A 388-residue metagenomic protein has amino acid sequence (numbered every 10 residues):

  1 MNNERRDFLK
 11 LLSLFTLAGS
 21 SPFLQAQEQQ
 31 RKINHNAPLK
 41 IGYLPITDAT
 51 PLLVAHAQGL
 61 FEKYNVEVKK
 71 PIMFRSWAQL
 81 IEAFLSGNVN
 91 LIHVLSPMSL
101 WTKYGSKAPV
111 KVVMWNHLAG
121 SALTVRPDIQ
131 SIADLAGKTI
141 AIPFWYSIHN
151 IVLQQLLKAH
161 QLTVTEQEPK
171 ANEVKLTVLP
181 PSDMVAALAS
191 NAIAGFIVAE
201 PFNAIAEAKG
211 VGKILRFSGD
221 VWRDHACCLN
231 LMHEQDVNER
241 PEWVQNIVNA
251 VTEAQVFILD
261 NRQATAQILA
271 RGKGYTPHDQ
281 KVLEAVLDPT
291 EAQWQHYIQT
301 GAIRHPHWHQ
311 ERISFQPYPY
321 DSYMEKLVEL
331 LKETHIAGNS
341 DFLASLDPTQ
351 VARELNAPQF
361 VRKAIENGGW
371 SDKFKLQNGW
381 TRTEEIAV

Functional and structural regions predicted by a protein language model:
M1-N3: Secretory targeting signals
D7-E28: N-terminal export signals
Q29-V178, M184-S190, A194-E200, A204-E207 (+3 more regions): Short, glycine-/small- and polar/acidic-enriched structural segments that line small-molecule recognition paths
K69-P71, P169-V174, L283-E291, F342-A357: Short linear loop/turn motifs
S96, E173, D183-V286: Pocket-lining segment of extracytoplasmic ligand-binding domains
R240-F342: Secondary-structure end/capping motifs
S322-V388: Conserved C-terminal helix/tail region of periplasmic/extracytoplasmic solute-binding proteins
